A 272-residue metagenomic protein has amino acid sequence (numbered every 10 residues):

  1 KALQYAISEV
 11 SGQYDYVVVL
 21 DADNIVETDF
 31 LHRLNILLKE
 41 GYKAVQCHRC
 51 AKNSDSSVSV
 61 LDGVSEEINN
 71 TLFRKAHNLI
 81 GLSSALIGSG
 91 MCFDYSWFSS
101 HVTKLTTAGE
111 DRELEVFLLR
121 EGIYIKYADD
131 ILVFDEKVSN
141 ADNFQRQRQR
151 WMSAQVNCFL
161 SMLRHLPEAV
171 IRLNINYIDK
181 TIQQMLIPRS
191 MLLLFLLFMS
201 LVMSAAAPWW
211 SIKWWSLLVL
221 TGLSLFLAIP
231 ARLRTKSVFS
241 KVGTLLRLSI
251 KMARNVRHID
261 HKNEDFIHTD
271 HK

Functional and structural regions predicted by a protein language model:
K1-Y14, T28, R33-T106, Q149 (+2 more regions): Long helical/loop segments within the catalytic core of UDP-sugar-dependent glycosyltransferases, especially the large
Q13-I25: Short beta-strand-to-loop acidic/aromatic patch adjacent to the donor-nucleotide binding site
E67-T71, Q145-L166, F195, L246-I259: Catalytic core of nucleotide-sugar-dependent glycosyltransferases
A108-L114: Acidic donor-binding loop at a coil-to-helix junction in glycosyltransferase catalytic cores that engages
E115-F134: Catalytic donor-sugar/metal-binding loop of nucleotide-sugar-dependent glycosyltransferases
K137-S153, S237-S240: Nucleotide-sugar-dependent glycosyltransferase catalytic core
A141, Q145, N174-T181, G243-L246: Alpha-helical membrane-protein architecture signal
Q183-N263: Membrane-embedded multi-pass helical conduit in multi-pass membrane proteins, especially envelope-biosynthetic
